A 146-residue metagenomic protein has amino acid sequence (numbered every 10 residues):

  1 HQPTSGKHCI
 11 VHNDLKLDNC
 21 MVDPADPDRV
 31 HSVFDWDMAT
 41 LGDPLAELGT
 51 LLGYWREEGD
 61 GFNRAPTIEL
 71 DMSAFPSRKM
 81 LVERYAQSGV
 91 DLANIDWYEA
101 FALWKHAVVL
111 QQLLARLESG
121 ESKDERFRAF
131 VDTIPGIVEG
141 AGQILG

Functional and structural regions predicted by a protein language model:
H1-C9, A25, M38-P44, E121-I134: A cross-family kinase active-site recognition segment
H1-N13, L17, D23-R29, A86-Q87: An alpha-helical support segment within catalytic cores of ATP-dependent transferases
I10-K16, S32-F34, E99, K105-V108: Short beta-strand segments
C20-D60: Catalytic activation segment of kinase domains across protein kinase-like and atypical kinase folds
S32-V33, S77-L92, G136-I137, A141 (+1 more regions): Short amphipathic alpha-helical segments and their helix-coil junctions
L45-G89, L103-G120: Active-site activation/catalytic loop segments of kinase-like enzymes and analogous catalytic loops in related
V90-A102: All-alpha amphipathic helical-bundle segments outside canonical DNA-binding/catalytic cores that form hydrophobic
Q112-G146: Regulatory N- and C-terminal appendages and interdomain linkers associated with kinase/kinase-like NTP transferase
